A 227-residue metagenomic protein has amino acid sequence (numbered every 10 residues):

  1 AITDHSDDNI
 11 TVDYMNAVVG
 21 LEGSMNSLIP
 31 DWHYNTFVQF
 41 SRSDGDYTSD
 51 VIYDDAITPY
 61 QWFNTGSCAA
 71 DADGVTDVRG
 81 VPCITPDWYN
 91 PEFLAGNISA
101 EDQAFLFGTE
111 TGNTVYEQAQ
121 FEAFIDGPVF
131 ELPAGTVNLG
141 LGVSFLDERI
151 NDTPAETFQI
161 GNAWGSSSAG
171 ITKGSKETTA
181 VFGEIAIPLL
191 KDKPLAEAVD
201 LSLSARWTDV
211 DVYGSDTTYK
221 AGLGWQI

Functional and structural regions predicted by a protein language model:
A1-T179, D192-P194: Surface-exposed, low-complexity loop segments enriched in small/polar and acidic residues
I10, V210, G224: Glycine- and other small-residue-rich loops at beta-strand/loop junctions that grip anionic moieties
N138, A180-F182, D200-S202: Beta-strand-rich binding-surface signature of beta-sandwich/beta-barrel folds used to engage anionic ligands
S175, T208-T217: Solvent-exposed loop/turn segments connecting transmembrane beta-strands in outer-membrane beta-barrel proteins
V181-G183, I187, T217-Q226: Feature captures outer-membrane beta-barrel proteins of Gram-negative bacteria and organelles
P194-D200, G222: Detector for outer-membrane/organellar transmembrane beta-barrel domains, recognizing the amphipathic beta-strand
A198-D211: Transmembrane beta-strand segments that form the barrel wall of outer-membrane beta-barrel proteins
